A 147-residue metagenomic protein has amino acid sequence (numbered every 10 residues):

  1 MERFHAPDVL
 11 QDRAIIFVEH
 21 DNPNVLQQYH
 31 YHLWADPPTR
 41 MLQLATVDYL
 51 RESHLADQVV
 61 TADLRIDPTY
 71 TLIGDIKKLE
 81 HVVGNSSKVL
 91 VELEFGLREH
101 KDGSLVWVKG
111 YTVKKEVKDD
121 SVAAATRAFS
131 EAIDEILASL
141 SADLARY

Functional and structural regions predicted by a protein language model:
M1-T39, R146-Y147: A structural "domain/chain start" motif
F4, D75-L79, T112-K114: Generic short beta-strand segments
V25-L33, K101-E135, A142: Short secondary-structure boundary motifs at beta->alpha junctions and helix caps
Q28-W34, L44-R51: N-terminal short leaders/motifs
T39, Q43-V47, S130-I133, L137 (+1 more regions): Extracytoplasmic/secreted envelope proteins and their assembly/folding machinery, especially bacterial periplasmic
V47, R51-L55, S141-A145: Sec-exported extracytoplasmic/periplasmic mature domains
E52-S104, K118-D119: Surface-exposed short loop/turn segments
